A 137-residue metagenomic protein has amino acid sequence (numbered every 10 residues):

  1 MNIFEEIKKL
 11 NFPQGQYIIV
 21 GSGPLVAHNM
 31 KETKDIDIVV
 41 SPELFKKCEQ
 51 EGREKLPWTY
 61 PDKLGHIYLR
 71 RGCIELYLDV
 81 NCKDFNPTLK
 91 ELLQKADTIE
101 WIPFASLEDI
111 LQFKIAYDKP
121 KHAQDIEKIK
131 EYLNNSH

Functional and structural regions predicted by a protein language model:
M1-H137: Compositionally biased terminal segments of proteins
